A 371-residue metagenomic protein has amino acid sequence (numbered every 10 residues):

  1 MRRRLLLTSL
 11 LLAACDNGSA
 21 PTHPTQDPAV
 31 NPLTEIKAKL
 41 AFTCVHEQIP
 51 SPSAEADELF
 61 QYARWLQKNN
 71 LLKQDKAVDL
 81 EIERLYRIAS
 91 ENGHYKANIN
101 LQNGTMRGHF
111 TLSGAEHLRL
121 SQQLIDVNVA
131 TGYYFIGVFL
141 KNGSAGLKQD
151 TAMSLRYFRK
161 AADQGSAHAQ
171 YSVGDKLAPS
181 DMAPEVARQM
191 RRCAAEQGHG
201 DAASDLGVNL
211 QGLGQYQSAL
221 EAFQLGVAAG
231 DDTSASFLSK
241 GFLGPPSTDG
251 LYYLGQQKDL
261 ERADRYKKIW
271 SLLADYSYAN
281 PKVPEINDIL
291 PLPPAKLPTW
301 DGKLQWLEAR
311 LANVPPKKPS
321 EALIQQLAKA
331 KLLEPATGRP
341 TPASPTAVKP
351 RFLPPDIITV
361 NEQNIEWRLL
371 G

Functional and structural regions predicted by a protein language model:
M1-A13: Sec-dependent bacterial lipoprotein signal peptides
C15-E81: N-terminal leader/linker segments that initiate helical-solenoid repeat arrays
D16, L290-R339: Long C-terminal extensions of eukaryotic subunits of large macromolecular complexes
Q48, I88-A89, S121-L124, K160-A161 (+3 more regions): Canonical positions in the second alpha-helix
P52-E55, L59, E91-K96, L101 (+10 more regions): Short helix-capping/linker turns of helical repeat alpha-solenoids
A63, Q67-D75, Q102-T111, G137-K148 (+4 more regions): Short coil/turn linking the two alpha-helices of tandem helical-hairpin repeats
Q74-R84, H109-L120, G146-Y157, S180-M190 (+2 more regions): Structural signature of tandem alpha-helical TPR/SEL1-like repeats, specifically the intra-repeat loop/turn
L220-T233, S239-Y276: TPR/TPR-like (Sel1-like) alpha-helical repeat modules
